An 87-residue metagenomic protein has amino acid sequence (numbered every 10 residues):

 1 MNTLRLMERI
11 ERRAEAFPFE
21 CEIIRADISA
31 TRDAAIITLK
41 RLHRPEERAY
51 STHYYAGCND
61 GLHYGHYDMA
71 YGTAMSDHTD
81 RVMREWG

Functional and structural regions predicted by a protein language model:
M1-N2, M83-G87: Short intrinsically disordered terminal tails
N2-S51, M75: Short N-terminal "domain-start" leader segments that mark the transition from disordered tails or signal peptides into
I37-G65, D80-R81: Short aromatic-glycine-(Arg/Gly/Cys) micro-motifs in beta-strand/loop hairpins
H66-E85: A short, charged, amphipathic alpha-helix used as a generic interaction element across diverse proteins
